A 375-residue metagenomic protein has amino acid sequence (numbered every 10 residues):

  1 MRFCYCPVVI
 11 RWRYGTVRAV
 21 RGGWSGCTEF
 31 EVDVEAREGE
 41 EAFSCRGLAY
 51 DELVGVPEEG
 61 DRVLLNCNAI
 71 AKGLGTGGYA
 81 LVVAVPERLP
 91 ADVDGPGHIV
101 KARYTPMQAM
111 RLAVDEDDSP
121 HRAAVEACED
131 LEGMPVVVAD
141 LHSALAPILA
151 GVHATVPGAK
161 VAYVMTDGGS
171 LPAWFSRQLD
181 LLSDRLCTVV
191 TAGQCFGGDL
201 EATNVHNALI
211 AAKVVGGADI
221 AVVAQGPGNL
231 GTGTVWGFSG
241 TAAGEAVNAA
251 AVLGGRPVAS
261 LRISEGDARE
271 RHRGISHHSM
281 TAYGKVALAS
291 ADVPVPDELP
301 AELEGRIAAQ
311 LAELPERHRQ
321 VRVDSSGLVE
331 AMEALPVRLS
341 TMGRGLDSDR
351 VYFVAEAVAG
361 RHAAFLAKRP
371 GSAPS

Functional and structural regions predicted by a protein language model:
F3-Y5: Short, positively charged and aromatic/hydrophobic N-terminal segments
I10-G133, V156-K160: Extended, charged alpha/beta regions that create polyanion-binding interfaces
W12, D51, G55-E58, A139-S143 (+6 more regions): Conserved active-site and cofactor/substrate-binding residues in soluble primary-metabolism enzymes
C45-G47, R62-V63, M134-V137, A159-Y163 (+3 more regions): Structural motif
R62-C67, H318-S375: Extended hydrophobic packing segments that form well-structured cores
L74-G75, G158-A159, P257-R262, A268 (+2 more regions): Flexible, glycine/charged-enriched surface loops at secondary-structure junctions
A109-V205: Phosphate-binding glycine-rich loops and their immediate beta-loop-alpha structural context
V189-L209, V215-G216, V222-V323, V329-E330 (+1 more regions): A structural signal for small-residue-enriched, beta-sheet-centric alpha/beta enzyme cores and oligomeric scaffold folds
